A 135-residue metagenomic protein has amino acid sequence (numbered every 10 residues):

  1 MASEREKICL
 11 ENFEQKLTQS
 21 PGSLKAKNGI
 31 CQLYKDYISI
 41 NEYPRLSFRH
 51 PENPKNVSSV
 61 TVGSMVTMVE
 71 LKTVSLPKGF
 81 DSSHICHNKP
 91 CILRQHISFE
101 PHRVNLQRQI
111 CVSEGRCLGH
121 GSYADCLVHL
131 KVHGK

Functional and structural regions predicted by a protein language model:
M1-F80, H87-R94, S98-K135: Conserved recognition-core residues within compact binding domains
